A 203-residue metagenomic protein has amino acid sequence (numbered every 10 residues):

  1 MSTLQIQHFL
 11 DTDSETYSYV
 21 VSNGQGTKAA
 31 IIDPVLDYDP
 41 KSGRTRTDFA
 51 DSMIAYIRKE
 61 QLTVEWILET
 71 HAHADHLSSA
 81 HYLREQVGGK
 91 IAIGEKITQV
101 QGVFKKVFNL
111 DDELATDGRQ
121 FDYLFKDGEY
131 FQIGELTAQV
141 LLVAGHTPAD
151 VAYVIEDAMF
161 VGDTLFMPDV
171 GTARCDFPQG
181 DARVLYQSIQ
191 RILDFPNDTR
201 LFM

Functional and structural regions predicted by a protein language model:
M1, K59, E135, L193-D194: Structural motif
S2-E60, A152-V161, P168: Conserved beta-strand hairpin/beta-sheet module of binuclear metal-dependent hydrolase folds, prominently
Q5, Y17, V100, F121 (+3 more regions): Glycine-rich, flexible loop/turn motifs
D11-E15, H73-A74, A144-H146: Short beta->alpha connector loops
V21, T70, V143: Conserved S/T- and glycine-rich ATP-binding loop of Class I adenylate-forming
A29, L36-T137: Active-site HxH/HxHxD metal-binding segment of metal-dependent hydrolases
P34-P40, D117-Q120, Y130, T137-L142 (+1 more regions): Metallo-beta-lactamase
